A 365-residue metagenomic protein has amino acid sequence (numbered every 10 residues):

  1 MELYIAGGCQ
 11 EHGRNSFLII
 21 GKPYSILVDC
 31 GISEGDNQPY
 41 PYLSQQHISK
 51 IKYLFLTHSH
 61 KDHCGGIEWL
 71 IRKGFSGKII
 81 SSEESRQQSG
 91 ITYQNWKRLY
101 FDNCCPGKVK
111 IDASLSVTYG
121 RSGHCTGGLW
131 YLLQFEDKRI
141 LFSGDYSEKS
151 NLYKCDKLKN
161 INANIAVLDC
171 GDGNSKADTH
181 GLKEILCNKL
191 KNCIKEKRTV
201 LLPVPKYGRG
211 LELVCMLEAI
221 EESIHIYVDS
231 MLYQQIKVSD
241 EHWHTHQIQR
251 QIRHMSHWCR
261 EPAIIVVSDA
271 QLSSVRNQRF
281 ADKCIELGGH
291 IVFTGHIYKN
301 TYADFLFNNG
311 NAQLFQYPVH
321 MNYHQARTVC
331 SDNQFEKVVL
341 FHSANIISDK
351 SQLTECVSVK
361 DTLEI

Functional and structural regions predicted by a protein language model:
G7, L27-G31, I51-D62, I67 (+9 more regions): Active-site neighborhood of phospho(di)ester-bond hydrolases with catalytic His/Asp-centered motifs
C9-R14, I20-L56, H60-K61, G65-S76 (+3 more regions): Pre-active-site segment of Zn-dependent metallo-hydrolases
E11, A219, R253-I365: C-terminal regulatory/interaction regions
G21, V109-I165: Catalytic core of the metallo-beta-lactamase
Y24, G74-K78, E196-R198, E222-I224 (+2 more regions): A short helix->loop->beta-strand "cap" motif at the edges of active sites that frequently abuts
E84-G128, F135-E136, E241-A263: Metallo-beta-lactamase
L168-E184, L306-M321: Glycine-rich phosphate-binding "P-loop"
N188-T294, F341: Hard-cation-handling environments
